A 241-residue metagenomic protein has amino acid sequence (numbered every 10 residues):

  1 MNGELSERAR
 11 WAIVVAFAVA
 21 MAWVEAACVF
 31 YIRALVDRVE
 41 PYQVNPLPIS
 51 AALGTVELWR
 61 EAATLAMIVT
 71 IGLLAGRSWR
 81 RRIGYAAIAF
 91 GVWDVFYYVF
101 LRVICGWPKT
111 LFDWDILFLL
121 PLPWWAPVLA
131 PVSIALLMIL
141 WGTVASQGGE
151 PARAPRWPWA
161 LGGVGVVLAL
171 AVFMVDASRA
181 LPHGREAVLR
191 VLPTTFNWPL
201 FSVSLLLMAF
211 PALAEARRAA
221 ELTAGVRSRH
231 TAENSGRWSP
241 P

Functional and structural regions predicted by a protein language model:
S6-A18, G76-V92, A152-V164: Interfacial segments of alpha-helical transmembrane regions
A18-L35, V172-D176: Alpha-helical transmembrane segments of multi-pass membrane proteins
Y31-R38, V99-F118, R179-L189: Interfacial helix-loop-helix junctions of multi-pass membrane proteins
V36-L53: Perimembrane loop-to-helix junctions flanking transmembrane segments
P48-T70, L119-L140, T195-F201: Membrane-interface loop-to-helix entry segments
I71-W79, L140-E150, F210-R218: Structural signal for the C-terminal ends of transmembrane alpha-helices and the immediately following loop
G84, G91, A135, G142 (+4 more regions): Small-residue hotspots
V95-R153: Membrane-proximal helix-loop-helix units in multi-pass membrane proteins
